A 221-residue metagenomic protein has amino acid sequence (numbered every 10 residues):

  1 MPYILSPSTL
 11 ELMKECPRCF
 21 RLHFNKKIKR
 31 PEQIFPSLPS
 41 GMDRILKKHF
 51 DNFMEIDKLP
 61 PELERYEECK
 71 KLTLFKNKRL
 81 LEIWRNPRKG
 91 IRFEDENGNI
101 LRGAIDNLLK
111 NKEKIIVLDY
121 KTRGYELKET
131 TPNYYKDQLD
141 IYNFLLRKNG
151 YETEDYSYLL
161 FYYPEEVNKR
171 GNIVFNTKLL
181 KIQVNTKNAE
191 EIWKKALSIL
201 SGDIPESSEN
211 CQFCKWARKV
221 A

Functional and structural regions predicted by a protein language model:
M1-K110: Metal-dependent nuclease catalytic cores that hydrolyze phosphodiester bonds in DNA/RNA, characterized by
I4-L5, L145-A221: Metal-dependent nuclease catalytic regions and adjoining charged, substrate-binding loops involved in nucleic-acid end
C16, L101-L127, D137, Y142-F144: Conserved catalytic cores of phosphodiester-cleaving nucleases, focusing on short active-site segments
H23-F24, H49-N52, N107, I116 (+2 more regions): Residue-level signal for well-ordered alpha-helical scaffold segments within enzymatic catalytic domains
N25-P31, Y120-K121, K169-I173: Short acidic (Asp/Glu) and glycine-rich catalytic loops that position anionic groups and cofactors
P31-Q33, Y125-K128: Short small-residue beta-strand/loop micro-motif enriched in glycine and branched aliphatics
G98-R102, I115, G171-L179: Short, mixed charged/polar active-site loops that provide acid/base catalysis or chelate metal/phosphate cofactors
E129-N133: Short, solvent-exposed loop/turn segments at secondary-structure boundaries
